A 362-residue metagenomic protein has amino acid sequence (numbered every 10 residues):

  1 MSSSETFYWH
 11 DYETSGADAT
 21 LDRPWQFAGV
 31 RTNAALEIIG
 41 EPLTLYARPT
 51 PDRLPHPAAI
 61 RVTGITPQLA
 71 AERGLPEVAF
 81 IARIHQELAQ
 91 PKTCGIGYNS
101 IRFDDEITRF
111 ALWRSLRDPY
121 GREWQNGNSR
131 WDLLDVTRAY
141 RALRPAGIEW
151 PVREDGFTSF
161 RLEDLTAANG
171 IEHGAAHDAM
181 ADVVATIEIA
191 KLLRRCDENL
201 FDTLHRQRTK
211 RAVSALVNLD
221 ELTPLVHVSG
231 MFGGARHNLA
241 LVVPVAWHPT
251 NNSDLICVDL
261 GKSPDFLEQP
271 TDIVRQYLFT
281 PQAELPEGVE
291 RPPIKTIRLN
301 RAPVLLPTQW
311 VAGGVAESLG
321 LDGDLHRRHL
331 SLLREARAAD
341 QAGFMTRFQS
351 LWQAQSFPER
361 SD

Functional and structural regions predicted by a protein language model:
M1-F7: N-terminal accessory regions of nucleic-acid-interacting proteins
T6, Q26-A28, D254-I256: Conserved beta-strand and immediately adjacent loop positions that scaffold enzyme active sites
W9-D11, D259: Short hydrophobic beta-strand that contains or immediately precedes a catalytic carboxylate
E13-T20: Short acidic, Gly/Ser-rich segments with clustered Asp/Glu that frequently serve as metal-coordination loops in enzyme
L21-F27, R31-I65, Q86-N199, L204: Metal-dependent phosphoesterase core characteristic of DEDDh/y 3'-5' exonuclease domains
V62-P145, L305-S361: Conserved DEDDh/DEDDy metal-dependent 3′-5′ exonuclease domain
R206-A283: Acidic catalytic cores of enzymes that act on phosphate-bearing nucleotides/polynucleotides
N251-L330: Extended alpha-helical coiled-coil/bundle linker/stalk regions that scaffold oligomerization and domain organization
